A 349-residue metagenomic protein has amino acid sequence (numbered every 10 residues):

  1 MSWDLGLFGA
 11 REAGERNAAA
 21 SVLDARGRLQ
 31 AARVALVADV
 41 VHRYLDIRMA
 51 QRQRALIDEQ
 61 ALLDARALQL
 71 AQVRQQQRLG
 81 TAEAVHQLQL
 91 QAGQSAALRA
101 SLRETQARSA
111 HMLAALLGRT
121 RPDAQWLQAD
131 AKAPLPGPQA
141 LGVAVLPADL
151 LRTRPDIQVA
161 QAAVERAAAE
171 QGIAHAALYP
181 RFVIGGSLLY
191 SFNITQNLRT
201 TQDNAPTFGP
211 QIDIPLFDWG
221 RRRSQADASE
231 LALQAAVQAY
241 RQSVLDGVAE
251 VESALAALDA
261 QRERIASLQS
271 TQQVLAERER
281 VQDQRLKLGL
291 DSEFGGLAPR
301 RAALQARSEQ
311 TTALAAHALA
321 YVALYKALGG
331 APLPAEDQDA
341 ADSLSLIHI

Functional and structural regions predicted by a protein language model:
M1-R16, G27-V34, A38, A148-D149 (+6 more regions): A glycine-/polar-enriched beta->alpha junction
M1-S2, D123-V143, E165, G172 (+2 more regions): Small/polar, glycine/serine/threonine/aspartate-rich low-complexity segments that form flexible
R11, G27-L146, A257, Q261 (+5 more regions): Periplasmic alpha-helical coiled-coil/stalk elements that build and connect Gram-negative outer-membrane
H42, Q87, A205-T207, S253 (+1 more regions): Transmembrane beta-barrel architecture of outer-membrane proteins
L79-A82, L135-E165, P215-L216, R241-V244 (+5 more regions): Bacterial Sec-pathway N-terminal export signals of envelope proteins
T120-R121, L288, E309-L346: Acidic, low-complexity, intrinsically disordered peripheral segments
P215-Q225, V251, A257, Q261-Q272: C-terminal substrate/ligand-recognition segments
